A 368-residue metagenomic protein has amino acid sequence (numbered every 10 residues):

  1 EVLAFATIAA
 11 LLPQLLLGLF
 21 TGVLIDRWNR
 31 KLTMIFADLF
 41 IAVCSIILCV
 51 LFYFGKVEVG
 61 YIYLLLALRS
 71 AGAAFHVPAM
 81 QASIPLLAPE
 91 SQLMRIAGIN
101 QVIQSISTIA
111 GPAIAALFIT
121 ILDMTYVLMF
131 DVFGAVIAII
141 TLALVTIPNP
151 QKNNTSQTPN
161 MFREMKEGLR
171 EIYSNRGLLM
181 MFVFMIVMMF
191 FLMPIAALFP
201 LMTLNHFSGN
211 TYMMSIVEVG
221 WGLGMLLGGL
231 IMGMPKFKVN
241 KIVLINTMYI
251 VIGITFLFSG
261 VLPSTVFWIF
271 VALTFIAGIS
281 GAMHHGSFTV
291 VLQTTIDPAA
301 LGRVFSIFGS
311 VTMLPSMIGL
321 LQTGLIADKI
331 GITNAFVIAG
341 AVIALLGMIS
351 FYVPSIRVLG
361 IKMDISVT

Functional and structural regions predicted by a protein language model:
V2, E58-I62, G177, M181 (+2 more regions): Residue-level signature of transmembrane alpha-helical entry/exit and packing/kink sites in multi-pass membrane
F5-C44, Y61-T120, F130, A135 (+7 more regions): Substrate-agnostic recognition of the 12-TM MFS/MFS-like secondary transporter fold
R27, T33, K166, Y173 (+1 more regions): C-terminal transmembrane bundle of multi-pass solute transporters/carriers
L39-K56, I250-S264: C-terminal ends and interior cores of transmembrane alpha-helices in multi-pass membrane transporters/permeases
G55-E58, T120-L128, P263-V266, I330-N334: Transmembrane helix interruption/hinge and helix-loop junction motifs
A82, L86, L128-P159, F351-I365: Helix-loop junctions on the cytosolic side of multi-pass membrane transporters, especially the intracellular loop
P89, D123, V145, R170-S174 (+1 more regions): Residues at helix-coil transition
P148-V183, T368: Juxtamembrane intracellular "pre-TM" segments in multi-pass secondary transporters
